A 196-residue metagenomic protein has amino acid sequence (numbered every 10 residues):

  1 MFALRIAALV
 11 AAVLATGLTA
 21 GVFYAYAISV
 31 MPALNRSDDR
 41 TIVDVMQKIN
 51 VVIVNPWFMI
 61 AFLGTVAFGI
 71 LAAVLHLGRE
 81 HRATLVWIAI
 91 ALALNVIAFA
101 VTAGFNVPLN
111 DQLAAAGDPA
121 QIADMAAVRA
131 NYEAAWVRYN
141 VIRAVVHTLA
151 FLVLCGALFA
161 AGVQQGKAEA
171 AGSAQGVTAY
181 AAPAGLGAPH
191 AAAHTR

Functional and structural regions predicted by a protein language model:
F2-T16, V74-I97: Interfacial segments of alpha-helical transmembrane regions
A3-A7, V45, I49-P56, G78-V86 (+1 more regions): Juxtamembrane loop-transmembrane helix junctions in multi-pass integral membrane proteins, especially the extracellular
G17, I70, V96, L152-C155: Hydrophobic residues within the alpha-helical transmembrane core of Major Facilitator Superfamily
L18-L63, P108-A134, E169-G172: Interfacial loop at the N-terminal end of multi-pass membrane proteins
M59-A73: Hydrophobic alpha-helical transmembrane segments
T65-F68, V146-V153: Hydrophobic cores of alpha-helical transmembrane segments in multi-pass inner/ER membrane proteins, independent
V96-G104: Mid-bilayer segments of alpha-helical transmembrane spans in multi-pass integral membrane proteins that mediate
G162-R196: Intrinsically disordered terminal tails
